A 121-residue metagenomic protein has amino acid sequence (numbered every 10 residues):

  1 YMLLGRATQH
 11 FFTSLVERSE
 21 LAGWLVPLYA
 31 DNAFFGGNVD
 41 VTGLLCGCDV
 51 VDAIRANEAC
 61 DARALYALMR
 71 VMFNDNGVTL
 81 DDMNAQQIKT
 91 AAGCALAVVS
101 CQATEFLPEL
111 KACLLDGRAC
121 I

Functional and structural regions predicted by a protein language model:
Y1-I121: Auxiliary Fe-S-binding modules of radical SAM enzymes
